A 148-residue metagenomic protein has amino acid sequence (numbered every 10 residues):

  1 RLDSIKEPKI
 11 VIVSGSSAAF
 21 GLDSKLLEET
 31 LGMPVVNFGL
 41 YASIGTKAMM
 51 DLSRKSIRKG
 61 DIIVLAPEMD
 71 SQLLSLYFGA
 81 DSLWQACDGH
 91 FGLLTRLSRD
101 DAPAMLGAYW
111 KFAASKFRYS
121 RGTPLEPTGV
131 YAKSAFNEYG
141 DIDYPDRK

Functional and structural regions predicted by a protein language model:
R1-K9: N-terminal secretory targeting modules
P8-K9, M33, S134: N-terminal hydrophobic or amphipathic segments with adjacent small-residue motifs that include Sec signal peptides
I12-V13, S17-S98: Membrane-embedded segments
A80-K148: Secreted/periplasmic serine-hydrolase-like ester/acetyl group-modifying domain
